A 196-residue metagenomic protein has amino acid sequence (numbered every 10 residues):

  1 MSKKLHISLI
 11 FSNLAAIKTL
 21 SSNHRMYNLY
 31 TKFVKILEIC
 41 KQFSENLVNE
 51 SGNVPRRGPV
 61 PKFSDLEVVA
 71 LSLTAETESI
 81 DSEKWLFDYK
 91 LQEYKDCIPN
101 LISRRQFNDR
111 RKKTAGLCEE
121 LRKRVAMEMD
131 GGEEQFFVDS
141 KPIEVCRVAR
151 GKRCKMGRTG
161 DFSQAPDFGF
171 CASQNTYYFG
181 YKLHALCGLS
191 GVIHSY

Functional and structural regions predicted by a protein language model:
S2-Y196: Short alpha-helical elements
